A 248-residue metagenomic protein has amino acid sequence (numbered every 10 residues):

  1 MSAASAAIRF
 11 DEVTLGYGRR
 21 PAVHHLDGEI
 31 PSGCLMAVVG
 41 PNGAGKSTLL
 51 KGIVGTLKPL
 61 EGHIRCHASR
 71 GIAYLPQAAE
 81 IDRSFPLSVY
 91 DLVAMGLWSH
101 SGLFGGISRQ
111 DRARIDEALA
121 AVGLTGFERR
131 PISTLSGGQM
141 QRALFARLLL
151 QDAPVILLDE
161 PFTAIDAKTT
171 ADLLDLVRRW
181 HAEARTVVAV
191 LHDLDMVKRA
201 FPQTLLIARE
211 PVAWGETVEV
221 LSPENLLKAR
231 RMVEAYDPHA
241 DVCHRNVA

Functional and structural regions predicted by a protein language model:
V54: Helix-to-loop junction immediately C-terminal to a conserved catalytic motif
R109-F127: Conserved ABC ATPase "signature" region
P131-L135, Q139: Conserved ABC ATPase signature
I156-E160: Catalytic Walker B motif of ABC-type/P-loop ATPase nucleotide-binding domains
L191-H192: H-loop/switch region of ABC-family ATPase nucleotide-binding domains
T204-T217: H-loop (His-switch) and adjacent beta-strand-loop-beta switch element of ABC-type ATPase nucleotide-binding domains
V218-A248: ABC ATPase nucleotide-binding domains
